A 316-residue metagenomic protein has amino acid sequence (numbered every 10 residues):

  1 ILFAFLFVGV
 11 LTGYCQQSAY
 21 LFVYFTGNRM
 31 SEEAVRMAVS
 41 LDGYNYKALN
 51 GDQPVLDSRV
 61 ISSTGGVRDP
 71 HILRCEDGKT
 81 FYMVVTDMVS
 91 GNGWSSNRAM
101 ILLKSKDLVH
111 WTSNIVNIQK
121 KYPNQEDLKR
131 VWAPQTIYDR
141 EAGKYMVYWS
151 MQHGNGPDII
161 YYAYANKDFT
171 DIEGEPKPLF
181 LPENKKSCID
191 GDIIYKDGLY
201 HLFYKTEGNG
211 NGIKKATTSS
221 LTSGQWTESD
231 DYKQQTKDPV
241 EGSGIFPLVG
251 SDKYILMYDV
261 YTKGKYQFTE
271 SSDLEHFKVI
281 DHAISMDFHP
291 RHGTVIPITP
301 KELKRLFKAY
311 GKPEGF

Functional and structural regions predicted by a protein language model:
I1-Q17: Bacterial Sec-dependent N-terminal signal peptides
Y14-F316: Carbohydrate-active catalytic/glycan-binding domains of CAZyme proteins, especially the secreted or lumenal ectodomains
